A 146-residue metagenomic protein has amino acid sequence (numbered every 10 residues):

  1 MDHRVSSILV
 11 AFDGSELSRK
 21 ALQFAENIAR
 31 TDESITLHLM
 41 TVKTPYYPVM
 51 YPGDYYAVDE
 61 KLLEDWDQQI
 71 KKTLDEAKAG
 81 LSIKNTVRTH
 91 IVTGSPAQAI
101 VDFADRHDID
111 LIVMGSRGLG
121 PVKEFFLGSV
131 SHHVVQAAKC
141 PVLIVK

Functional and structural regions predicted by a protein language model:
M1-H3, A79-I112: Structural beta-alpha unit
D2-Y56: Small/aliphatic-rich secondary-structure junction motif
R4, F103-K146: Gly/Ser-rich helix-loop-strand patches that form or flank binding pockets for ribonucleotide-derived cofactors
K20, A99, P121: Phosphate- and divalent-cation-binding pockets in alpha/beta enzyme and binding domains that engage nucleotide-derived
E26, D75, A79, H132: Active-site phosphate/pyrophosphate- and oxyanion-stabilizing loops and adjacent acidic/basic residues in soluble
H38-M40, R88-V92, L143: General small-molecule cofactor/ligand-binding pocket signal
A57-K72: A short acidic, glycine-rich active-site loop that binds or catalyzes chemistry on phosphate/adenosine moieties
Q69, I91-S95, R117: Short beta->alpha linker loops
